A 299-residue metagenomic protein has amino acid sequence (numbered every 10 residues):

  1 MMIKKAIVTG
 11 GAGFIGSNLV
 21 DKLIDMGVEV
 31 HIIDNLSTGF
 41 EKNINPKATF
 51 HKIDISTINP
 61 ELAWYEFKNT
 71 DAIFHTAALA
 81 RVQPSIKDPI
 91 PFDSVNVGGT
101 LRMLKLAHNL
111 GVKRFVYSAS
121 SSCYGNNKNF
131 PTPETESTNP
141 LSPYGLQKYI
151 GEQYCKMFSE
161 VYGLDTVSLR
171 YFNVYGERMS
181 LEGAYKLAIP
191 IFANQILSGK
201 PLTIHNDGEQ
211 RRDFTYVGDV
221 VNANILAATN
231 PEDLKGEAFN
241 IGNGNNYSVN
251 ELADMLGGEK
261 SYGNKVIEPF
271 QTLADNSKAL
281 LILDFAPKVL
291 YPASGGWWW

Functional and structural regions predicted by a protein language model:
M1-V174: N-terminal Rossmann-like NAD(P)+-binding domain of SDR-like oxidoreductases, especially those catalyzing
T9, S94-V97, G145, E182 (+5 more regions): Short, solvent-exposed loop/helix junctions and linker helices that flank or host conserved functional motifs
I15, F92, Q147, A188 (+2 more regions): Hydrophobic alpha-helical packing elements
E41-K42, E152, P190, N246 (+2 more regions): Short, surface-exposed alpha-helical segments at coil->helix boundaries
I86-D88, P143, M179-A184, E268: Short, solvent-exposed loop/turn segments at secondary-structure boundaries
N129-F130, Q153-R212, V217-A228, G244 (+1 more regions): NAD(P)-dependent short-chain dehydrogenase/reductase
F130-N139, L187, G257-G263: Short glycine/proline- and charge-enriched loop/turn segments that cap or connect secondary-structure elements
L197-W299: C-terminal substrate-binding subdomain of Rossmann-fold SDR/epimerase-dehydratase oxidoreductases
